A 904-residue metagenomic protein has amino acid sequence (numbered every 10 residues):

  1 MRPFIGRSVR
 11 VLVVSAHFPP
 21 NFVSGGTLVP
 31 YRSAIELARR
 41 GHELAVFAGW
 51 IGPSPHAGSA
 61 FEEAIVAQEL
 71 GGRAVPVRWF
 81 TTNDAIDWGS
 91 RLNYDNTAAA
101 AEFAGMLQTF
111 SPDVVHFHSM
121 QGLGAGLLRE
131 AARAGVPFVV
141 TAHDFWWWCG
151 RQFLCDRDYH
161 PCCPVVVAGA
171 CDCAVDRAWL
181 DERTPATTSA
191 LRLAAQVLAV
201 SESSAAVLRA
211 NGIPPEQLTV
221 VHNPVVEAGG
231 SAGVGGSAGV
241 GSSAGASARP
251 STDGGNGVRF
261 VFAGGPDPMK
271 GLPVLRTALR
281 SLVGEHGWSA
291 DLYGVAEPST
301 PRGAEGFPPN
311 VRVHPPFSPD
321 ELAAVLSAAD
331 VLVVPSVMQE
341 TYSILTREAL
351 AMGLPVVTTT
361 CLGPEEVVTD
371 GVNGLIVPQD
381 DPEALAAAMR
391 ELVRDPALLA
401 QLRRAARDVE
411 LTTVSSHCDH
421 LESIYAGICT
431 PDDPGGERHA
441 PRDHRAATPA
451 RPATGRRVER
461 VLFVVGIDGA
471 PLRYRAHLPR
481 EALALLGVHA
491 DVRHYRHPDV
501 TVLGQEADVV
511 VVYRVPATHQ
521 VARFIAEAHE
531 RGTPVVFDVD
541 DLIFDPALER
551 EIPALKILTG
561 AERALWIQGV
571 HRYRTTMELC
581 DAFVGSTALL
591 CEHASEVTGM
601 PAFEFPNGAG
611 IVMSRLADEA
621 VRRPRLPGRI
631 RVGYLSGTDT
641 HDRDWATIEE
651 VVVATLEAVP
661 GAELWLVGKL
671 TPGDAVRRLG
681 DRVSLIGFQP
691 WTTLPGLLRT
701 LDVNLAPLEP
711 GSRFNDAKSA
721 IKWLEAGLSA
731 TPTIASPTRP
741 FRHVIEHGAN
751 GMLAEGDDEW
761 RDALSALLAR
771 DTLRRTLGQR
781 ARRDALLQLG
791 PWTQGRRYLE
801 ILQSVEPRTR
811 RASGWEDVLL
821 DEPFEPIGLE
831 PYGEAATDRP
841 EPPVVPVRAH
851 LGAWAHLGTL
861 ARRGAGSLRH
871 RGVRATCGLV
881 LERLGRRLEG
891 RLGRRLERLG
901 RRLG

Functional and structural regions predicted by a protein language model:
W50, S203, P224, L589 (+1 more regions): Carbohydrate-associated surface elements
W146, P161-Q196, V207, N211 (+3 more regions): Membrane-proximal helix-turn-helix segments that form the acceptor-binding/catalytic region of lipid-linked
A210, D253-R302, I467-L486, N607-T700: Conserved catalytic-core segment of nucleotide-activated headgroup transferases in glycan assembly
V331, P355-T358, E725-L728, P732-A735: Short hydrophobic beta-strand element within catalytic cores of glycosyltransferases and related nucleotide-activated
S336-I344, E365-E366, A517, D545 (+4 more regions): Nucleotide-sugar-dependent
D370-G371, L375-D381, E391-P396, I745-D758 (+1 more regions): Conserved acidic donor-binding segment of nucleotide-sugar-dependent glycosyltransferases
A384, E391, L398-T412, S423 (+4 more regions): A short, well-ordered alpha-helix in the C-terminal region of glycosyltransferases
S416-E459, L787, W792-A875: C-terminal amphipathic helix plus adjacent low-complexity, charged tail appended to glycosyltransferase catalytic
